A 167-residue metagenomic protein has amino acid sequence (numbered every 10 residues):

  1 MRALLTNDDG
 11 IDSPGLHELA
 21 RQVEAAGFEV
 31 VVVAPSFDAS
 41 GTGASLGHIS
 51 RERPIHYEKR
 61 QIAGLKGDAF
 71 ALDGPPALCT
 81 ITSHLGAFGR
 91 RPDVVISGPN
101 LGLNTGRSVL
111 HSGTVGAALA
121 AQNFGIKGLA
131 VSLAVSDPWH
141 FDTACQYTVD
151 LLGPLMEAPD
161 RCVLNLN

Functional and structural regions predicted by a protein language model:
R2, E29, G125-K127, C162: Proline-centered loop/turn at the N-terminus of a beta-strand
A3-T6, S13-G86, R90-R91: A cross-family phosphate/adenosyl-ligand binding-site feature
T6, V33-P35, S97-N100, V131-S132 (+1 more regions): Short beta-strand segments
S83-G89, G116-K127: Alpha-helix C-terminal capping segments
V94: Short, Asp-centered acidic motifs that coordinate Mg2+ and/or phosphate in catalytic or ligand-binding sites
L103-S112: Glycine/threonine-rich flexible loop motifs
Q122-A144: Glycine-rich phosphate/pyrophosphate-binding loops and their adjacent beta-strand/loop elements at enzyme active sites
T143-N167: Electrostatically charged, flexible surface regions
